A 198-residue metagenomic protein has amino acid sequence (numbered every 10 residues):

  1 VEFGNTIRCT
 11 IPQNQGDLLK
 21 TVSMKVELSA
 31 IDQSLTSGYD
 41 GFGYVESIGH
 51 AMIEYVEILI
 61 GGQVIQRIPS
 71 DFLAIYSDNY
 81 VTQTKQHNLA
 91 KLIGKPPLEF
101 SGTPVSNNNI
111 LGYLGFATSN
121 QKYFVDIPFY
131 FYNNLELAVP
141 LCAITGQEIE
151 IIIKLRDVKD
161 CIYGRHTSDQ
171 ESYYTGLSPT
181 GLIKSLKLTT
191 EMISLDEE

Functional and structural regions predicted by a protein language model:
V1-E198: Short, low-complexity Pro/Thr/Gly
